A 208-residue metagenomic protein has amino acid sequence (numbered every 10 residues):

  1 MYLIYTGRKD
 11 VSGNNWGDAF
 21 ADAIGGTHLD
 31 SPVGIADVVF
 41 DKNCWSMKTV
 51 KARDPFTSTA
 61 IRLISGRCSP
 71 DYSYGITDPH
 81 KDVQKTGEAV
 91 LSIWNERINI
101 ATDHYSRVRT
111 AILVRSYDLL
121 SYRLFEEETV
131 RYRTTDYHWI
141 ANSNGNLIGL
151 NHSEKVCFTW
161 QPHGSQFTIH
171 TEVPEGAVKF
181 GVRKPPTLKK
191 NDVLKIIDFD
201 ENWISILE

Functional and structural regions predicted by a protein language model:
M1-I35, V39-F40, T49-E208: Nucleic-acid endonuclease domains
